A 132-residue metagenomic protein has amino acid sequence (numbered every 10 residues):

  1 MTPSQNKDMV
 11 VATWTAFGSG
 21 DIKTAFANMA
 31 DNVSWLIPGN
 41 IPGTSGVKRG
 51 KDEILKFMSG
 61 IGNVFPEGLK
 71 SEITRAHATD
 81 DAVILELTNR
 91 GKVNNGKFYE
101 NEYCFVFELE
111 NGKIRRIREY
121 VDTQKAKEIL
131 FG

Functional and structural regions predicted by a protein language model:
M1-N28, F131-G132: Short, low-complexity N-terminal intrinsically disordered segments enriched in polar/charged residues
M1-Q5, S59-G132: A beta-strand edge to alpha-helix "cap/lid" segment located at domain peripheries
V10, G39-P42, K92: Residue-level detector of alpha-helix boundaries and kinks
V10-T13, T24-M29, V33, G50 (+4 more regions): Hydrophobic pocket/interface hotspot
A30-T79: A solvent-exposed, acidic/Ser-Thr-rich amphipathic alpha-helical stretch
